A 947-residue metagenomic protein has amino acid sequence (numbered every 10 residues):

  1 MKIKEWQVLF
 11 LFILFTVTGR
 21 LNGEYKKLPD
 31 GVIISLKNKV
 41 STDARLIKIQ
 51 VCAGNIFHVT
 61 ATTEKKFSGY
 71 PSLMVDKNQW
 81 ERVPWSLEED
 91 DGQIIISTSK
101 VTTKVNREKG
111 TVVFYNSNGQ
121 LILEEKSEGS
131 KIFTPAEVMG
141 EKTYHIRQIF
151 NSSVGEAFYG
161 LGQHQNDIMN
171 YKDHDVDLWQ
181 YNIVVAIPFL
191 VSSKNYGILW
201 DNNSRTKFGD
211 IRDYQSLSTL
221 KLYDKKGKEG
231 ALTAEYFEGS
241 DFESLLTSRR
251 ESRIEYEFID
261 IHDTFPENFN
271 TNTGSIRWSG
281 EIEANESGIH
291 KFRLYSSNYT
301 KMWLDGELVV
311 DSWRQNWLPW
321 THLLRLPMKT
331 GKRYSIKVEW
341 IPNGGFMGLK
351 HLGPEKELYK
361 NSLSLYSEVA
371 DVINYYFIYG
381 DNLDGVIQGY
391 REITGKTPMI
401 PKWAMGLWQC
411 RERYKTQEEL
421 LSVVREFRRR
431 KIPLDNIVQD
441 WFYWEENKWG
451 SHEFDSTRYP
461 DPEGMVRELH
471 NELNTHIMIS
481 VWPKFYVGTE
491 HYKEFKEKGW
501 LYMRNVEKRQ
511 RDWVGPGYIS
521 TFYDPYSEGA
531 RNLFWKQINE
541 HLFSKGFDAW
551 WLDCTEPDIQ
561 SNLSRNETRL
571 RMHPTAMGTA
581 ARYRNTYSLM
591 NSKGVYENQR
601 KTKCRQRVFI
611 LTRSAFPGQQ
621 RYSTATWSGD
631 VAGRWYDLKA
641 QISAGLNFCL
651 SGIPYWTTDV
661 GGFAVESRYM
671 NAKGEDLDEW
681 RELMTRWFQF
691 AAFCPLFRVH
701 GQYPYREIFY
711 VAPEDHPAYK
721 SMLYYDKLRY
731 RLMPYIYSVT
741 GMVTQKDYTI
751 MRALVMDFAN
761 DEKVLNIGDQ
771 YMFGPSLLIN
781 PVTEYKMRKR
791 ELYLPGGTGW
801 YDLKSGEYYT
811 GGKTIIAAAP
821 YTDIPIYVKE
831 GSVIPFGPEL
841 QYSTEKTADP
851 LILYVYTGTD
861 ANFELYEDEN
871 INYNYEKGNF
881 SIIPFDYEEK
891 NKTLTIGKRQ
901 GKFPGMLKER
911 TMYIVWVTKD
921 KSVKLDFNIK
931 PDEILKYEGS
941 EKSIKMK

Functional and structural regions predicted by a protein language model:
M1-E24: Bacterial Sec-dependent N-terminal signal peptides
N22-Y25, Q50-I94, F133-T134, Y256: A low-complexity, Ser/Thr/Gly/Pro-enriched, surface-exposed linker/loop concept that marks segments flanking
I49, K100, F189, F427 (+8 more regions): Conserved, mostly hydrophobic/aromatic
E64, M74, H322-L324, P433-M722 (+1 more regions): Aromatic- and carboxylate-enriched substrate-binding clefts and catalytic-loop regions of carbohydrate-active enzymes
G69-S86, I261-P266, L304-L324, R504 (+2 more regions): Solvent-exposed beta-strand/loop surfaces of large extracellular or lumenal domains
E88-G227, H322-L323, K329-P401, R411-E412 (+5 more regions): Catalytic and substrate-binding clefts that recognize carbohydrates or anionic sugar/phosphate headgroups
D213-K291, Y295-V372: Extracellular/secretory pathway-exposed regions associated with glycan biology
Y596-F609, A615-W627, D637-A640, F648-T658 (+1 more regions): Catalytic core of carbohydrate-active enzymes
